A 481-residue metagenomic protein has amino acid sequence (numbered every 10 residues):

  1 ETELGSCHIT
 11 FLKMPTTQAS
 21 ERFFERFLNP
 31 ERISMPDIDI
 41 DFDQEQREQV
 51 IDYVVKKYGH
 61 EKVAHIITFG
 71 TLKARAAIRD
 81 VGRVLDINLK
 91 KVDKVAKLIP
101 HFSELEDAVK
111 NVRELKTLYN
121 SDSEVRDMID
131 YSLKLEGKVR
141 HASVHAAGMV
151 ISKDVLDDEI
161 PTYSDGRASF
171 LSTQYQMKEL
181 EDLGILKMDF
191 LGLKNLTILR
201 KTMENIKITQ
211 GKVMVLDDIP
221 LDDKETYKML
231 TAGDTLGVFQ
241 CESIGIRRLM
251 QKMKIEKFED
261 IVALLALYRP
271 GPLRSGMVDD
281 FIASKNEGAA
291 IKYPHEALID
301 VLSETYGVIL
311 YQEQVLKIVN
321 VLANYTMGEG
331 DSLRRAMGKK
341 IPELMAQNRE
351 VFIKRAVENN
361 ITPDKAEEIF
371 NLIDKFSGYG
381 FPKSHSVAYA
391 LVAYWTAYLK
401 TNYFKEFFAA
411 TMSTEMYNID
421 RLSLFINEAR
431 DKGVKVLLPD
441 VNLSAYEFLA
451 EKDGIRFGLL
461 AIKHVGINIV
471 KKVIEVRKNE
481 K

Functional and structural regions predicted by a protein language model:
E1-K481: Noncatalytic, beta-rich nucleic-acid-contacting surfaces in large DNA/RNA-processing enzymes
